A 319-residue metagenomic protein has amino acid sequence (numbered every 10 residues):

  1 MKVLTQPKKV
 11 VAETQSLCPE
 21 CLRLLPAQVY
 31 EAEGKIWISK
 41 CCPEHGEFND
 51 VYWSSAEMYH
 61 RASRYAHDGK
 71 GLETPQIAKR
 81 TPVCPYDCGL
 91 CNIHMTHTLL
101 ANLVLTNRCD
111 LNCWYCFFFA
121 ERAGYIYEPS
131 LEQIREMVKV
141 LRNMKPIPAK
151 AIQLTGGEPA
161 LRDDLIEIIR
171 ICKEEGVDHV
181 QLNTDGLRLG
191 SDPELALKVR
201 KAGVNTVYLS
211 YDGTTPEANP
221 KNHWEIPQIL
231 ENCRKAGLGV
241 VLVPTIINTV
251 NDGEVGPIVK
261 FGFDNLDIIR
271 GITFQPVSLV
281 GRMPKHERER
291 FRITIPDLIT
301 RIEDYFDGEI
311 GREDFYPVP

Functional and structural regions predicted by a protein language model:
M1-Q6, E20-Q28, H94-T98: Short Cys/His-rich Zn2+-coordinating modules
T5-E13, Y30-K35, T106: Short, flexible, mixed-charge glycine/proline-rich loop motifs that serve as phosphate/nucleic-acid-contacting
G34-W53, Y65-T184, R188-E194: Conserved alpha-helical substructure of the radical SAM core
W53-S55, E194-L195, E254-V255, M283-E287: Short aromatic-enriched loop/helix-cap "lid" or pocket-rim segments at secondary-structure transitions that line
G124, T215-N219, R282-K285: A short acidic, helix-capping loop that chelates divalent metal ions and anchors anionic groups
I134-Q153, R162-P276: Radical SAM/AdoMet-radical enzyme domain recognition
T249, I269-D297, I310-P319: Flexible glycine/acidic-rich beta-alpha junction loops that bind and position SAM and/or redox cofactors in anaerobic
